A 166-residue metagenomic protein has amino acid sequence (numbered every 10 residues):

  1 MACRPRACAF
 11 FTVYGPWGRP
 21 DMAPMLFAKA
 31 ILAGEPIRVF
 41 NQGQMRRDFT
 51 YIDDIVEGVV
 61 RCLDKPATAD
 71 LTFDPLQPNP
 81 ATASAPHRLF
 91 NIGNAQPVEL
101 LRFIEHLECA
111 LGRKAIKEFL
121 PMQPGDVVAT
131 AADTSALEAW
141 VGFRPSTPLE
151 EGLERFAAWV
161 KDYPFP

Functional and structural regions predicted by a protein language model:
M1-P16: Conserved beta-loop-beta element that borders a ligand/cofactor-binding pocket
R6, K29-P166: C-terminal substrate-binding subdomain of Rossmann-fold SDR/epimerase-dehydratase oxidoreductases
P16-W17, W140: Residues that scaffold the ATP/ADP-binding catalytic core of kinase and kinase-like folds
P20-D21: Active-site loop immediately N-terminal to the catalytic Tyr-X3-Lys motif of short-chain dehydrogenase/reductase
